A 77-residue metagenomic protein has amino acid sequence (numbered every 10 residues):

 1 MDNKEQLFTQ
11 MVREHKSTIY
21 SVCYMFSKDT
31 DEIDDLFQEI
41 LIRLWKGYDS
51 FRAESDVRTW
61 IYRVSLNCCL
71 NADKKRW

Functional and structural regions predicted by a protein language model:
M1-L7, R43, A72-W77: Inter-domain helical "communication" segments and dimerization helices that couple sensory or membrane-embedded modules
M1-S21, M25, D34: A short, charge-rich alpha-helical start-of-domain segment used by transcription regulators
E14-H15, G47, K75: Heptad-repeat coiled-coil/leucine-zipper interface motif in alpha-helices, recognizing the periodic a/d hydrophobic core
S21, D35-I42, S55-N67: Structural recognition of an alpha-helix C-terminal capping motif at a helix-to-coil junction
K28-D29: Short loop-to-helix capping motifs
S50, L66-W77: Arg/Lys-rich amphipathic alpha helix in sigma70-family domain 2
